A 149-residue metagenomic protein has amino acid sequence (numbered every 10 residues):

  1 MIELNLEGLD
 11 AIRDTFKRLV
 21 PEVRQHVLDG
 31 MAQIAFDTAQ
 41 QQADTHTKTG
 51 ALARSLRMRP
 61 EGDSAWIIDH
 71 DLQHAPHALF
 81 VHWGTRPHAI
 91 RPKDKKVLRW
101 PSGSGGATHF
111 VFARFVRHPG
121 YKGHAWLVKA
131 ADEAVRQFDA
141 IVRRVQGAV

Functional and structural regions predicted by a protein language model:
M1-A75, P92-V149: Short, Lys/Arg-rich flexible segments
A75-R91: Extended Gly/Ser/Thr-rich low-complexity repeat segments, especially those forming or decorating extracellular
